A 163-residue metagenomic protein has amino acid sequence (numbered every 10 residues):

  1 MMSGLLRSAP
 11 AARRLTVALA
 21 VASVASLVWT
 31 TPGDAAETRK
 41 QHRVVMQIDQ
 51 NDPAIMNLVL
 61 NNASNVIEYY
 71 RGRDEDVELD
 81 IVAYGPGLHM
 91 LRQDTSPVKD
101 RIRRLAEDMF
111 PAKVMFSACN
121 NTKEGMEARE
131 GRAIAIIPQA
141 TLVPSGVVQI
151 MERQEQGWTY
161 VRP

Functional and structural regions predicted by a protein language model:
M1-A11: N-terminal secretory signal peptides that target proteins for export/translocation
R14-L27: Bacterial N-terminal signal peptides
T31-P163: Secreted/extracellular ectodomain signature
